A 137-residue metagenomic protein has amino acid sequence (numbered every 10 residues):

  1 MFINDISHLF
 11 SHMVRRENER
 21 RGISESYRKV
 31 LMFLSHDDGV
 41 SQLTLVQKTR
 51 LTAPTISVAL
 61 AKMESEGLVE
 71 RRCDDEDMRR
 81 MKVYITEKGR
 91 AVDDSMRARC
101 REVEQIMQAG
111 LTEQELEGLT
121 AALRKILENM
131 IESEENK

Functional and structural regions predicted by a protein language model:
S7, D93, L127-M130: A structural signal for well-ordered alpha-helices, especially hydrophobic packing surfaces of coiled-coils
H8, H12-T55: N-terminal helix-turn-helix DNA-binding core of bacterial DNA-binding proteins
S11, A61-R124: Charged, amphipathic alpha-helical coiled-coil/dimerization segments
E117-K137: Exposed, interaction-prone assembly regions rather than primary DNA-binding/catalytic cores
